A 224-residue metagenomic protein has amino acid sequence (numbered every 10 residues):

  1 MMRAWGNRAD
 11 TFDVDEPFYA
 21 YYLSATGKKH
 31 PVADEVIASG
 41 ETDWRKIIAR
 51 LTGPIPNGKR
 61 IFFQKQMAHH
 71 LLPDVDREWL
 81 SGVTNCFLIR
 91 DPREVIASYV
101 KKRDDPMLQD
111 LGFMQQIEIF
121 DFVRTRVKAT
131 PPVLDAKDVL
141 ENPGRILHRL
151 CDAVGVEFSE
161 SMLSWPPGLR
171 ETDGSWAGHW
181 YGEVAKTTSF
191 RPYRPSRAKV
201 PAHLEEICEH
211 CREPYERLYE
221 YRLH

Functional and structural regions predicted by a protein language model:
M1-N57: PAPS-dependent sulfotransferase catalytic core
Y21-L23, V95, G168: Generic structural signal for helix capping and beta-alpha/helix-loop junctions
A33-T42, M107-L111, A177-S189: A polyampholytic, Gly/Pro-enriched intrinsically disordered region
S39-K46, M67-A68, L108-Q115, N142 (+1 more regions): Soluble or luminal CAZymes and related metallo-dependent hydrolases
P56-G58, L80-S81: A generic fold-level signal
N57-K65: Short N-terminal targeting/anchoring amphipathic segment
Q64-S161, S175, H179-G182: PAPS-dependent sulfotransferase catalytic domain
E157-H224: PAPS-dependent sulfotransferases, especially Golgi type II membrane carbohydrate sulfotransferases
